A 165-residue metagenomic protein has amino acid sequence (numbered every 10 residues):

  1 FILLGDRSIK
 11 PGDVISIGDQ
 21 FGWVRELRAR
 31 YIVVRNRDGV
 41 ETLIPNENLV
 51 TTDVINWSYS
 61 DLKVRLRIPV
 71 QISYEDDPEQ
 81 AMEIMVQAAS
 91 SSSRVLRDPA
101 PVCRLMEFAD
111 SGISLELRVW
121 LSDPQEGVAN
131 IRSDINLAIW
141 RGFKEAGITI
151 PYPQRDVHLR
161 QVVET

Functional and structural regions predicted by a protein language model:
I2-D98, S114: Soluble accessory domains appended to multi-pass membrane transport proteins
N56-W57, I72, D76, V86 (+2 more regions): Solvent-exposed, non-transmembrane regulatory segments of membrane-associated proteins
